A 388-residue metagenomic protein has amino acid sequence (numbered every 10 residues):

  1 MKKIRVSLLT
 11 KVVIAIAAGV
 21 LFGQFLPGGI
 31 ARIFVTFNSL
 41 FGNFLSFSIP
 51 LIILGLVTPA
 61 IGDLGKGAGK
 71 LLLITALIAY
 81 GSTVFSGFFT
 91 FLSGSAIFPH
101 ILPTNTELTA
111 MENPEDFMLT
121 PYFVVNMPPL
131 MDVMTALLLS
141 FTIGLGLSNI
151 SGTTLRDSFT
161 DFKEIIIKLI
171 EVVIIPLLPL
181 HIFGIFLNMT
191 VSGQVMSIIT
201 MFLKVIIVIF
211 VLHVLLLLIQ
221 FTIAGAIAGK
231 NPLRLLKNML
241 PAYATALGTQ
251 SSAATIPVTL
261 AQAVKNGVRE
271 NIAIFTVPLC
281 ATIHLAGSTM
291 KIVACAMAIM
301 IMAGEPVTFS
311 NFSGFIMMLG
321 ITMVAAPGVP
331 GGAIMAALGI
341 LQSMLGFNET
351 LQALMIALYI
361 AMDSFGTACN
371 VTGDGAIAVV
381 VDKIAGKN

Functional and structural regions predicted by a protein language model:
K2-L26, S39-S48, K70-R234: Signature of multi-pass transmembrane helix bundles
P27, A60-K70, S148-T153, D161 (+6 more regions): Juxtamembrane helix-boundary/capping and inter-helix hinge elements in multi-pass membrane proteins
R32-S46, D157-V172, K237-T245, A261-K265 (+3 more regions): Short amphipathic alpha-helical coupling elements at transmembrane boundaries
I33, G69, L73, V195-L203 (+3 more regions): Membrane-water interface of transmembrane alpha-helices in multipass transporters/channels
L40, F44, V57-T58, T75-Y80 (+9 more regions): Transmembrane helix-bundle signature of multi-pass membrane transporters/permeases
G69-T75, K168, V172-I175, K265-A281 (+3 more regions): Membrane-interface alpha-helices at helix entry/exit sites of multi-pass transporters
M111-E112, L236-V293, G320-I334, A361-V380: Alpha-helical membrane segments and immediately flanking helix-loop junctions that form or couple to the substrate/ion
V293-N388: Transmembrane alpha-helical segments and their short flanking loops that form helix-hairpins/helix-helix interfaces
